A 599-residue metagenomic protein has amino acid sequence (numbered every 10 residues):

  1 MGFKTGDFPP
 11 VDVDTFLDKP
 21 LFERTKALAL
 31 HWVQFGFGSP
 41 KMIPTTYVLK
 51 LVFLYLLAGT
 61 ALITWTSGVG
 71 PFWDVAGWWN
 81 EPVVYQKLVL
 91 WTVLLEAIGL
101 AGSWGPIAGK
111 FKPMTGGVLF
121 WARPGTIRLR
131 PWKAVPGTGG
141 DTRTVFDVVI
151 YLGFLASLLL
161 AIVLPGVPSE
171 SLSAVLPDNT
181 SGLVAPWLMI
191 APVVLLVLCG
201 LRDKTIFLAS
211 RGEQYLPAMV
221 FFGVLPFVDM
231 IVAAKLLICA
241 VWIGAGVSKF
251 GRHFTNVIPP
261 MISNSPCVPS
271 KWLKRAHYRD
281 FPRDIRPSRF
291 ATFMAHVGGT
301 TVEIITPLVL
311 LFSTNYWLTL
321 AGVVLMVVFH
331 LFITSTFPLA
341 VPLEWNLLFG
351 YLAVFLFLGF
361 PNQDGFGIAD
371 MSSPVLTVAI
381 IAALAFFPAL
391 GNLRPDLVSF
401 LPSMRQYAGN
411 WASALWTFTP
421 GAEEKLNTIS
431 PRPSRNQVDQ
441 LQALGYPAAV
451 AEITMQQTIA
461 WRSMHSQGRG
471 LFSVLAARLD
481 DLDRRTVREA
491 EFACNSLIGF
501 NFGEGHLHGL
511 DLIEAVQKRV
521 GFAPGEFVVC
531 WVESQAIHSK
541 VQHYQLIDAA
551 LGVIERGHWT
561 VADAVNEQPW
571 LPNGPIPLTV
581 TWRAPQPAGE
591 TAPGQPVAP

Functional and structural regions predicted by a protein language model:
M1-P599: Alpha-helical membrane-anchoring segments
